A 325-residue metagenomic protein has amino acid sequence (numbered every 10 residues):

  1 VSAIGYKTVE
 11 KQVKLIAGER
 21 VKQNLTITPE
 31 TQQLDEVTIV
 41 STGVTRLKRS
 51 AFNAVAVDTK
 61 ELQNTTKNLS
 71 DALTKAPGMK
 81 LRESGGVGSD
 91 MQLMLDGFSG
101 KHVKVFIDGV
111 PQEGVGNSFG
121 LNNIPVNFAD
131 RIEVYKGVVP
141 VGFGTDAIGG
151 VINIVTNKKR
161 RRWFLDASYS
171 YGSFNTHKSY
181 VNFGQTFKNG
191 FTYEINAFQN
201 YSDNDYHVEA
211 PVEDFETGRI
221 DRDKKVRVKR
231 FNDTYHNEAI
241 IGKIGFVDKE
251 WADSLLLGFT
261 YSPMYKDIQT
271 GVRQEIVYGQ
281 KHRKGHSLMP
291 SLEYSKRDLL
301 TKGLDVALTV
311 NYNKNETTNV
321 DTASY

Functional and structural regions predicted by a protein language model:
A3-K7, I16-Q63, S70: Short, acidic, small-residue-rich periplasmic hinge/interaction motif at the N-terminus of Gram-negative outer-membrane
L25, I124-S168: A beta-strand signature from Gram-negative outer-membrane beta-barrel systems, especially the internal plug domain
F52-L69, Q92-F98, S170-Y171, F246: Short, polar/charged loop or turn motifs at beta-strand boundaries
A54, S70-P111: Extracytoplasmic beta-strand/coil segments of soluble accessory domains associated with Gram-negative outer-membrane
H102, V110-G137: Short acidic/polar hinge/loop motifs at secondary-structure boundaries that mediate gating or recognition
R161-R162, S170, F187-R273: Periplasmic-side early beta-strands and strand-to-turn transitions of outer-membrane beta-barrels
V181-Q185, I240-F246, P290-K296: Residues on the lipid-exposed face of transmembrane beta-strands in outer-membrane beta-barrel proteins
N204-Y206, F231-N237, W251-G303, N313-Y325: Flexible loop and strand-edge segments within Gram-negative outer membrane beta-barrel domains
